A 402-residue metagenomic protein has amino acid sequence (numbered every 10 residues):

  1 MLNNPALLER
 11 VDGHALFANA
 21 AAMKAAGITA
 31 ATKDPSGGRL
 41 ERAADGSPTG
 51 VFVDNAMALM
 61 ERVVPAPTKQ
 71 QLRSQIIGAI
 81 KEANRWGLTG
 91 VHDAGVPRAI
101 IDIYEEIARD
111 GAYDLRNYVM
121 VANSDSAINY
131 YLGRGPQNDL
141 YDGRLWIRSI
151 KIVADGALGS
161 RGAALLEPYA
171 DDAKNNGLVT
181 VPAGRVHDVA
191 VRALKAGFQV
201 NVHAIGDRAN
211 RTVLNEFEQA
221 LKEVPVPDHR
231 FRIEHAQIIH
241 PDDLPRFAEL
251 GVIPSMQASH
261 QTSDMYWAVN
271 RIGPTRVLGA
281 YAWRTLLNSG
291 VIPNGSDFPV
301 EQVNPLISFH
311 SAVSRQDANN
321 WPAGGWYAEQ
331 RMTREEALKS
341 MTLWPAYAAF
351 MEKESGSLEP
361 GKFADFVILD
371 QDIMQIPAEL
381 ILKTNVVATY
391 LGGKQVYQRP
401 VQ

Functional and structural regions predicted by a protein language model:
M1-G133, R148, I152-A209, K222-P225 (+5 more regions): Divalent metal-binding segments
F52-V53, A163, D297, I368 (+1 more regions): Short clusters of small/polar residues that mark proteolytic maturation junctions
A127-Y130, D264-A268, N304, R399-V401: Short, charged, surface-exposed secondary-structure boundary motifs
N138-Y141: Accessory "access/gating" subregions that flank catalytic or transport cores
R144-G162, G251-T262: Non-cysteine beta-strand/loop elements that form the S-adenosyl-L-methionine
L158-S160, P245, A378-L380, P400-Q402: Short conserved micro-motifs at the rims of enzyme active sites and ligand-binding pockets
A190-N201, I205-F231, H235-A236, P241-P245 (+4 more regions): His/Asp/Glu-enriched, well-ordered alpha-helical/loop segment that forms or immediately abuts the divalent-metal
